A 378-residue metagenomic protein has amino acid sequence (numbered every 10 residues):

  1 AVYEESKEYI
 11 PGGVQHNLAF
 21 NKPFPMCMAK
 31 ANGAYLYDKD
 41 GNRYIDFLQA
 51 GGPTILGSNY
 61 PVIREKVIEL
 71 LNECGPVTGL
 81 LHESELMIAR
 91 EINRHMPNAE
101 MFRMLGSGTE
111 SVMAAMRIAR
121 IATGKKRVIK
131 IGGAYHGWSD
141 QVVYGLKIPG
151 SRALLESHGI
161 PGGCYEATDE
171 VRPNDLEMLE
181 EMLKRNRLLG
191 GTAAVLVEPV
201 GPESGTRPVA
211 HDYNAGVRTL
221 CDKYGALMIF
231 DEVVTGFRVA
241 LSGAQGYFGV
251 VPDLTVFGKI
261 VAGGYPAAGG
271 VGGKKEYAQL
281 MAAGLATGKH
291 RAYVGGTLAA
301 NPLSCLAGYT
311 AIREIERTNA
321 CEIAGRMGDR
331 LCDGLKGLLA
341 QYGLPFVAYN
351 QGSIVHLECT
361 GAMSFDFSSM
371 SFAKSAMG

Functional and structural regions predicted by a protein language model:
A1-G378: Conserved N-terminal phosphate-binding loop of PLP-dependent enzymes in the Aspartate aminotransferase
